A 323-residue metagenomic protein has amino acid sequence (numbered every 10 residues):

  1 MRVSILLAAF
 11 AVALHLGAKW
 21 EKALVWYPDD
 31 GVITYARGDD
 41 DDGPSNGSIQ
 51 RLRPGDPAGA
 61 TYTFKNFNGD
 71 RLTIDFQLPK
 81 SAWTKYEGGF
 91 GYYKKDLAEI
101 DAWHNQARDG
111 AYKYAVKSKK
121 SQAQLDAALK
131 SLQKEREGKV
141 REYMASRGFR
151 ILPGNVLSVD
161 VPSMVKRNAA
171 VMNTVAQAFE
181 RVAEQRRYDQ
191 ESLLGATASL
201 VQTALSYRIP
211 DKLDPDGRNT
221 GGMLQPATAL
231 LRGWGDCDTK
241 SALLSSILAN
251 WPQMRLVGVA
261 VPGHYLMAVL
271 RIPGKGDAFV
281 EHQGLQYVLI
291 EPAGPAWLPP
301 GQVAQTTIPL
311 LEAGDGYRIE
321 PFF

Functional and structural regions predicted by a protein language model:
M1-S4: Positively charged n-region of N-terminal signal peptides that target proteins for export
L7-A13: Bacterial N-terminal signal peptides
H15-F323: A structural boundary/capping signal
